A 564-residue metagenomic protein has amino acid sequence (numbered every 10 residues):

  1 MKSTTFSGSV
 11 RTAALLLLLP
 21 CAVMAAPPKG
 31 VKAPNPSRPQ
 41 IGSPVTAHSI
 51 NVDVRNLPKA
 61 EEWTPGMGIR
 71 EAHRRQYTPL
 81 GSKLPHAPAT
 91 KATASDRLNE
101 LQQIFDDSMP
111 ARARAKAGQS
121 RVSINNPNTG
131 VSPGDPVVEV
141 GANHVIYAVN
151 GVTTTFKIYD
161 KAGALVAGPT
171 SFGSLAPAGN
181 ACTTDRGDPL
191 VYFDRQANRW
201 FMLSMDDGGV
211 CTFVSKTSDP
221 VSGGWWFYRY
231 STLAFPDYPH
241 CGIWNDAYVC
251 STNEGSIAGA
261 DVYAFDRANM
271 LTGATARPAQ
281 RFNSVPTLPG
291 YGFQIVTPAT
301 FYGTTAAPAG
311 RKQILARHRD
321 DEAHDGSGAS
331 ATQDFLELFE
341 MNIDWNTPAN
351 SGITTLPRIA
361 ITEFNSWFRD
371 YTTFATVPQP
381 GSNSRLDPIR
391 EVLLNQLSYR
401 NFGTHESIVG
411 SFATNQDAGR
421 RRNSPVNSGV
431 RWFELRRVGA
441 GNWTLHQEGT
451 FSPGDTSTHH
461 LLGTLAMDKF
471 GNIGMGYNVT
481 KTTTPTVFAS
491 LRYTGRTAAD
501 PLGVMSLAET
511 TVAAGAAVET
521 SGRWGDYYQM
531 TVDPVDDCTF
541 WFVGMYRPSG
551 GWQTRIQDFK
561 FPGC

Functional and structural regions predicted by a protein language model:
M1-T4, M24-P28: Basic/polar N-terminal segments that are highly enriched at the extreme N-terminus, encompassing both cleavable
K2-A14: Bacterial N-terminal signal peptides that target proteins for export
T12-A22: Bacterial N-terminal signal peptides
A26-C564: C-terminal PAP-associated
